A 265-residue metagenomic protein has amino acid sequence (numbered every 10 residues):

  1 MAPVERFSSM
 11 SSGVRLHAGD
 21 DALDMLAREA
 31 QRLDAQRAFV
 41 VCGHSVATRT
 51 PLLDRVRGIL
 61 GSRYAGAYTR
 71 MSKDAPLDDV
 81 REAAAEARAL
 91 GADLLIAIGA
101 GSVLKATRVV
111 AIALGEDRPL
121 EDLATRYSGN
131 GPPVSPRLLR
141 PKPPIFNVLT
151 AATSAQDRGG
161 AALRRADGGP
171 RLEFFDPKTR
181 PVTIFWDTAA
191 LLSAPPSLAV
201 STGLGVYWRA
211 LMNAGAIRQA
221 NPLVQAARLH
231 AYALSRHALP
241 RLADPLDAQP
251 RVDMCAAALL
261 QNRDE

Functional and structural regions predicted by a protein language model:
M1-L94: ATP/NTP phosphate-donor binding region
R15, R37-F39, G66, D93-I96 (+3 more regions): Structural motif
V41-H44, I98-A100, A243: Glycine-rich beta-strand-to-loop/alpha-helix junction loops that act as flexible
L52-V56, A83-A84, V103-E116, R158-A161: Short Gly/Thr/Asp-enriched flexible loops that form oxyanion-binding sites at enzyme active sites
A92-V110, T150-Q156: Glycine/serine-rich anion-binding loops at beta->alpha junctions that coordinate negatively charged ligand groups
E116-L223: A glycine/threonine-rich phosphate-anchoring loop and its flanking beta-alpha core in nucleotide/phosphate-binding
N213-E265: Active-site segments that bind and position negatively charged phosphate/pyrophosphate groups
